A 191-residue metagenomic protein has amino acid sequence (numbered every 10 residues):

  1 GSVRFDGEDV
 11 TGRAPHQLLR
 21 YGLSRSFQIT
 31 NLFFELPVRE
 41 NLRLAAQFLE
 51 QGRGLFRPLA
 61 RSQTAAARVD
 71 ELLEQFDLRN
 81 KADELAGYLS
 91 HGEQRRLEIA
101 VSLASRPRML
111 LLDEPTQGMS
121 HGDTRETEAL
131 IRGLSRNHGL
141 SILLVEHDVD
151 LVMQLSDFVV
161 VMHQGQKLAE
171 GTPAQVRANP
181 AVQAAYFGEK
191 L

Functional and structural regions predicted by a protein language model:
G1-L191: Glycine-rich phosphate-binding loops of nucleotide-dependent enzymes
